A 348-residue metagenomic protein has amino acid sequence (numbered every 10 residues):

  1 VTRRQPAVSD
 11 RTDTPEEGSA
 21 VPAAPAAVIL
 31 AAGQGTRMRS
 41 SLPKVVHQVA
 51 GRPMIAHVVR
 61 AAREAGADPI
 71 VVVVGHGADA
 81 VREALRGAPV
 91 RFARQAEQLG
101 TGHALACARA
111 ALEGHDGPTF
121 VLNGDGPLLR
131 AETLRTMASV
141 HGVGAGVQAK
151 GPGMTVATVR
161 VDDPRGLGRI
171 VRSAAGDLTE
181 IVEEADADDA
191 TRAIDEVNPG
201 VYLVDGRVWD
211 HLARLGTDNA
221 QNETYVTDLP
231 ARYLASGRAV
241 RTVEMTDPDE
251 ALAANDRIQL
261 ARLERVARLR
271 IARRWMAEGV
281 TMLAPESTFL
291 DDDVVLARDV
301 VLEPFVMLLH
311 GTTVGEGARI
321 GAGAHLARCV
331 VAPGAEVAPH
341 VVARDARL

Functional and structural regions predicted by a protein language model:
V1-A26, R52-S139, G144-Q148: Conserved N-terminal catalytic core of the sugar/cofactor nucleotidyltransferase
P25-A26, V59, A67-I70, A106-A110 (+15 more regions): Catalytic cores of nucleotide-enabled group-transfer and carboxylate-activating enzymes in metabolic and assembly-line
P25-V49, A65: Glycine-rich N-terminal loop/short-helix segment of MobA-like nucleotidyltransferase
L42-Q48, R94, L215-D218: Short glycine-enriched, charge-decorated loop/helix-capping segments at active-site entrances that position
G144-R160: A short, conserved acidic/glycine-rich loop-to-beta-strand motif that forms the donor nucleotide-sugar/metal
V147, T179-L269, R273: Catalytic-core segments of class I nucleotidyltransferases/pyrophosphorylases that form NMP-activated intermediates
T155-S173: Short beta-strand-to-loop element that shapes/binds the nucleotide-sugar donor at the catalytic cleft/hinge
V280-M282, E286-T288, V294, D299-L302 (+7 more regions): A structural motif detector for beta-strand N-caps
